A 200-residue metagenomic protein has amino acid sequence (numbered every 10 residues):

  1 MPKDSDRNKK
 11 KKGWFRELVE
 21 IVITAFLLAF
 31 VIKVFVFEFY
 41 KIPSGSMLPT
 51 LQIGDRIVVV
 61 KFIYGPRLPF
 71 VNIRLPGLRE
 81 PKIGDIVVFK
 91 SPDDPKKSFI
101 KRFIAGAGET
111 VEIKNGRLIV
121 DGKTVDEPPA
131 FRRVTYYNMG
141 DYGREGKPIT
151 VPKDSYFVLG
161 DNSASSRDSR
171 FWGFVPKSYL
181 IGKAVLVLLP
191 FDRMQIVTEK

Functional and structural regions predicted by a protein language model:
P2-R16, V31, F35-V36, Y40-K41 (+1 more regions): Soluble "head" domains of membrane/secretory-pathway proteins
L18-V22, F26, F30: Alpha-helical transmembrane spans of integral membrane proteins, capturing the lipid-embedded, hydrophobic core of TM
